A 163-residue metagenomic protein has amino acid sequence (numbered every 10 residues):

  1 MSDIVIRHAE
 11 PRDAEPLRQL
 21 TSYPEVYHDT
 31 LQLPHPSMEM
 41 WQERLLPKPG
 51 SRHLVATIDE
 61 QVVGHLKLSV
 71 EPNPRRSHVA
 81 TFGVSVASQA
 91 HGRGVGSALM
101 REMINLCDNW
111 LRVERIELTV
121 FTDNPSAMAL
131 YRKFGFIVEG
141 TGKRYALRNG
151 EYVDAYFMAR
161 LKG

Functional and structural regions predicted by a protein language model:
I4-Q19: A short beta-loop-alpha structural element at the N-terminal edge of CoA-dependent acyl/N-acetyltransferase catalytic
H8-R12, P24-E25, D29-Q89, M100-E102 (+2 more regions): Acetyl-CoA-dependent GNAT
R93, S97-A98, N109, T122-G140: Conserved active-site alpha-helix within GNAT-family acetyltransferase domains
C107-T119: Conserved GNAT acetyl-CoA-binding A-motif
E114, F121-M128, R144-G163: C-terminal "cap" of GNAT-fold acetyltransferases
